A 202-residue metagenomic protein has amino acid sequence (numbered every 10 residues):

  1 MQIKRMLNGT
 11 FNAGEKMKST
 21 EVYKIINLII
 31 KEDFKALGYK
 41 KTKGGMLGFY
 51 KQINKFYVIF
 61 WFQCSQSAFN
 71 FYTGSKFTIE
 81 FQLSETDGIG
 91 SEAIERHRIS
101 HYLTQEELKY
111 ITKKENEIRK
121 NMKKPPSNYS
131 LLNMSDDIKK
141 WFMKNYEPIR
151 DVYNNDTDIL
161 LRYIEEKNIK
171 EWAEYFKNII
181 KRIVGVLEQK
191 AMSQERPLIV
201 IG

Functional and structural regions predicted by a protein language model:
I3, L7-I29, K41-K43, G48-G202: Intrinsically disordered, low-complexity regulatory regions enriched in serine/threonine/proline and acidic residues
F34: Acidic, metal-coordinating catalytic segment for phosphate/diphosphate chemistry, firing primarily on the Nudix
